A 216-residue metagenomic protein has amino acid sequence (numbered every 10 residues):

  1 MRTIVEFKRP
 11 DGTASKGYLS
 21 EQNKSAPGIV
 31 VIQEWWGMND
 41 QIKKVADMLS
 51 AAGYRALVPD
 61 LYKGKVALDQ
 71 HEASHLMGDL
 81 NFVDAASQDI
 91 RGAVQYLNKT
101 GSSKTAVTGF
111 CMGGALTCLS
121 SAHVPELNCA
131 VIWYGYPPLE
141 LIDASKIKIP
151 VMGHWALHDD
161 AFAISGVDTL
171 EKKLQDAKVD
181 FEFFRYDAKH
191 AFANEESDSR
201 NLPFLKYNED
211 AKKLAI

Functional and structural regions predicted by a protein language model:
I4-G101, F192-P203: Serine-hydrolase catalytic machinery in alpha/beta-hydrolase-like enzymes
V45, A163-K173: Short alpha-helix in the alpha/beta-hydrolase fold that links the catalytic acid
K99-F110: Alpha/beta-hydrolase fold nucleophile elbow
G109-G113, T117: Gly/Ala-rich beta-loop-alpha elbow adjacent to hydrolase catalytic centers
E126-Y136: A conserved short beta-strand
I147, G153-W155: Short beta-strand/loop motif that positions the catalytic acidic residue of the alpha/beta-hydrolase fold
H158-F162: Acidic catalytic loop of the alpha/beta-hydrolase fold
D180-I216: C-terminal catalytic histidine-bearing segment of alpha/beta-hydrolase fold enzymes
